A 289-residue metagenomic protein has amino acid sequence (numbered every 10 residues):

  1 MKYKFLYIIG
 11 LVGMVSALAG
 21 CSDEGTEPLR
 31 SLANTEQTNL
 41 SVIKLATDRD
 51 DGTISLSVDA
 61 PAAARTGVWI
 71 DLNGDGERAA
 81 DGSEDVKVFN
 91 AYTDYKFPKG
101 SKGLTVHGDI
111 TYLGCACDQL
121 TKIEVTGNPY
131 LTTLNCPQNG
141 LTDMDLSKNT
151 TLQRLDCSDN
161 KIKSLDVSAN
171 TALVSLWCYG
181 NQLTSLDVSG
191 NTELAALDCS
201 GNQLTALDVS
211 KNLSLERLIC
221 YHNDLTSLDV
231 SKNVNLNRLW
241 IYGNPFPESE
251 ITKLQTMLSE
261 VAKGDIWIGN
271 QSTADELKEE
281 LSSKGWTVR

Functional and structural regions predicted by a protein language model:
M1-F5, S22: Positively charged n-region of N-terminal signal peptides that target proteins for export
F5-M14: Sec-dependent N-terminal signal peptides
S16-G20: C-terminal motif of bacterial Sec signal peptides marking the signal peptidase cleavage site
C21-T132, T150, T171, T192 (+2 more regions): N-terminal capping/linker segments that flank leucine-rich repeat
L113, L134-C136, Q153-C157, L176-C178 (+4 more regions): Conserved hydrophobic beta-strand positions in leucine-rich repeat
I123, M144, L165, L186 (+3 more regions): Canonical leucine-rich repeat
I123-D159, W177-Y179: Conserved, compact domain cores that house catalytic/ligand-binding motifs in diverse enzymes and effector modules
